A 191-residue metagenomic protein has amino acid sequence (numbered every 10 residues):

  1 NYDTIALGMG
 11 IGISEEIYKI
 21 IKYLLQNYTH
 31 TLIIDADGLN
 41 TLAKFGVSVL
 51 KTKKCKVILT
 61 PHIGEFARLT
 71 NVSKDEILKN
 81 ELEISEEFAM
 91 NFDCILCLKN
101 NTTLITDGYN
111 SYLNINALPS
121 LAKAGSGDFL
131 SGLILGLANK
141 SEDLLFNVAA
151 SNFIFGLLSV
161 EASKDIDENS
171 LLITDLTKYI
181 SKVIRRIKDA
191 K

Functional and structural regions predicted by a protein language model:
N1-N116, R185-R186: Glycine-rich phosphate/dinucleotide-binding loop and adjoining beta-alpha-beta core of small-molecule
G10-I11, A124, L137, I166 (+1 more regions): Hydrophobic alpha-helical scaffolding
R68, K123-I154: Short, small-residue alpha-helix embedded
V72-N80, S141-A149, D167-L171: Short, charged, surface-exposed loops that flank catalytic or proteolytic processing sites
E76, I154-L157: A short structural micro-motif
E83-E86, S131-G132, K178: Feature representing long, continuous alpha-helical segments
L113-G125: Short pre-catalytic strand/loop immediately N-terminal to key active-site residues, enriched for Gly-Thr
L157-K191: Charged C-terminal helix
